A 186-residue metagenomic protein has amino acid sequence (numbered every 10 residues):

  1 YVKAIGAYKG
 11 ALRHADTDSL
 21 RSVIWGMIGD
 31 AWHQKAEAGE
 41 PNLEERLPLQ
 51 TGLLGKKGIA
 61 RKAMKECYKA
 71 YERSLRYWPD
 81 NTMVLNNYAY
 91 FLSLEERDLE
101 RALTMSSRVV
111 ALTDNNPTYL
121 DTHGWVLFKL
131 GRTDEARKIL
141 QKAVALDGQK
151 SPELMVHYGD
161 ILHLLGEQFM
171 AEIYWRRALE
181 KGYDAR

Functional and structural regions predicted by a protein language model:
Y1-A7, G39-L49, G55-A70, E96-R108 (+2 more regions): Structural signature of tandem alpha-helical TPR/SEL1-like repeats, specifically the intra-repeat loop/turn
G10-D16, K69-R76, S107-A111, V144-A145 (+1 more regions): Conserved structural position within tetratricopeptide repeats
D16-S19, P79, D114, G148-Q149 (+1 more regions): Short coil turns that delineate tetratricopeptide repeat
R21-I24, V84, Y119, L154: TPR alpha-solenoid repeat register
M27, Q34-E37, L94-E95, K129 (+1 more regions): Register position in tetratricopeptide repeats
D30, E37, Y90-F91, W125 (+1 more regions): Residue-level recognition of tetratricopeptide repeat
A89, A143, G148: Bacterial c-di-GMP phosphodiesterase catalytic domain signature
